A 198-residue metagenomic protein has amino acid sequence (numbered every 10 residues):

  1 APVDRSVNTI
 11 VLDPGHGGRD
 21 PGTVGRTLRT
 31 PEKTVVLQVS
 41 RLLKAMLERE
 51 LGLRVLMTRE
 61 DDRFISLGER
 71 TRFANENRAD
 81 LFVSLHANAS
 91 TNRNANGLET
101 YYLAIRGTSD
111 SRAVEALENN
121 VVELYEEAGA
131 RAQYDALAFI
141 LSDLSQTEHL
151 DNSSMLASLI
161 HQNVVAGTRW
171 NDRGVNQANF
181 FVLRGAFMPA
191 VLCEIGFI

Functional and structural regions predicted by a protein language model:
A1-D135, Q146-S158: Catalytic-core regions of hydrolytic enzymes
T91, L141-I198: Active-site-adjacent mobile loop/cap segments within catalytic or ligand-binding domains
A136-I140: Short, basic/glycine-rich phosphate-binding loops at helix/coil junctions that contact nucleotide phosphates
